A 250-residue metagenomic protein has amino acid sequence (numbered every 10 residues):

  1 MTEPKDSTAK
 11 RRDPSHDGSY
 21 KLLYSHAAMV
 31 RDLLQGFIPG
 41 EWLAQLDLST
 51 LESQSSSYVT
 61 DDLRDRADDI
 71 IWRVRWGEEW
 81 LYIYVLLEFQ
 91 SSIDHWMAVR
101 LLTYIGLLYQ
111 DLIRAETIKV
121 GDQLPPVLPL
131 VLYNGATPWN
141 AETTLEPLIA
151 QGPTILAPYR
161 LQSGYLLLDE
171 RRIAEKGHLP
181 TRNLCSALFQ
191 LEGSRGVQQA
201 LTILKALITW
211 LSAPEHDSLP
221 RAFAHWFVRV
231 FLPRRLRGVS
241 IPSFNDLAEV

Functional and structural regions predicted by a protein language model:
M1-V250: Elongated, amphipathic alpha-helical interaction scaffolds
